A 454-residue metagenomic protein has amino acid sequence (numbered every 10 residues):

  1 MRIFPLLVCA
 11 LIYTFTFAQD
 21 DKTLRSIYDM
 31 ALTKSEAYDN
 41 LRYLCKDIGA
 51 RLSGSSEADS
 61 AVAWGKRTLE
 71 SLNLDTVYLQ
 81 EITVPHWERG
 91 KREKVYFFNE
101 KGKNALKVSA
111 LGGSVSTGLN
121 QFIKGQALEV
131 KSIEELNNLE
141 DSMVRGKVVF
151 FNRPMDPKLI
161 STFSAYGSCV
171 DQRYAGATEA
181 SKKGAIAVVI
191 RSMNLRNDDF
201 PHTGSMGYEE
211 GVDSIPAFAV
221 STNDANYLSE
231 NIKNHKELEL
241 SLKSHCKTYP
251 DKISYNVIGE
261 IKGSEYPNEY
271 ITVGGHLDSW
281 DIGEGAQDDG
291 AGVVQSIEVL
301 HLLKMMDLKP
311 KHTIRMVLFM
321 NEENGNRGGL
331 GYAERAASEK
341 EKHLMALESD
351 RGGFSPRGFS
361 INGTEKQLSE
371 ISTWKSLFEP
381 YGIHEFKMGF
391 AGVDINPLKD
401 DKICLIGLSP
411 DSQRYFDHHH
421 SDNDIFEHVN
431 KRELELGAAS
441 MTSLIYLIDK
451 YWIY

Functional and structural regions predicted by a protein language model:
M1-K22: Bacterial Sec-dependent N-terminal signal peptides
D21-S55, R92, F200-S205, D278 (+2 more regions): N-terminal capping segment at the start of a domain
K22-T23, F98-E100, K107-D141, M206-A286 (+1 more regions): Soluble metallo-hydrolase cores and metallopeptidase-like ectodomains found primarily in the secretory/periplasmic
L24-L32, K46-S56, E93, G125-V130 (+7 more regions): Second-shell loop/turn segments in exported
R42, K46-I160: Noncatalytic luminal/extracellular "stalk/propeptide" segments of secretory-pathway proteins
S132-M143, K147-L195: A conserved hydrophobic secondary-structure block that centers on an alpha-helix together with its immediately flanking
C169, A175, R196, I253-N256 (+2 more regions): Acidic/histidine-rich catalytic neighborhood of metal-dependent amide-processing enzymes
S181, A187, R191-S192, E210 (+2 more regions): Active-site-adjacent substrate-binding region of metalloamidase/peptidase-like peptide-processing proteins
